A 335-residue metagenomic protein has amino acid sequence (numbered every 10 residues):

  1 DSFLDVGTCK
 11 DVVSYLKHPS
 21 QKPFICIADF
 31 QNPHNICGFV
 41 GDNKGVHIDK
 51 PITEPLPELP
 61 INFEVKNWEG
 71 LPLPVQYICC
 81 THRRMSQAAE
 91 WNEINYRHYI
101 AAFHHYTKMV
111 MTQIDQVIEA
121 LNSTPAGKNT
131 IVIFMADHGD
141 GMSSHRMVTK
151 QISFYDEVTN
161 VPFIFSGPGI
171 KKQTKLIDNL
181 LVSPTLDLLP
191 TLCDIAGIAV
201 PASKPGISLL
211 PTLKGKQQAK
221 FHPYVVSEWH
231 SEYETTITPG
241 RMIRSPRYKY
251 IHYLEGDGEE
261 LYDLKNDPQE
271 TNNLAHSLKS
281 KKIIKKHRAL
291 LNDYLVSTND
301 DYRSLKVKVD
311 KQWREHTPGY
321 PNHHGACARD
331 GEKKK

Functional and structural regions predicted by a protein language model:
D1-F24, Q31: Active-site-proximal alpha/beta segments of enzymes that process anionic O-linked groups
L4-D5, C9, N35, K128-I133 (+5 more regions): Polar, surface-exposed loop/tail segments that function as active-site lids or cofactor/substrate-recognition elements
V6-V13, A101-D115, V158-T159, S183-P190 (+7 more regions): A structural signal for well-ordered alpha-helical segments within the folded catalytic domains of diverse enzymes
V13-K17, D115, E119, K214 (+1 more regions): Surface-exposed alpha-helical segments enriched in charged/polar residues
H18-K22, F30-V182, I195-A202, H252-E255 (+2 more regions): Active-site-proximal cap/lid insertion segments
K44, Y155-E157, S227-H276, L305-K308 (+2 more regions): C-terminal, low-complexity/hydrophilic appendages and adjacent surface loops of extracellular/periplasmic anionic
A88-I94, H98, H276-K335: Long, internal low-complexity/basic segments
G141, S153-F154, F163, S208-P211 (+2 more regions): Conserved beta-strand positions that form and line the central face of beta-propeller blades
